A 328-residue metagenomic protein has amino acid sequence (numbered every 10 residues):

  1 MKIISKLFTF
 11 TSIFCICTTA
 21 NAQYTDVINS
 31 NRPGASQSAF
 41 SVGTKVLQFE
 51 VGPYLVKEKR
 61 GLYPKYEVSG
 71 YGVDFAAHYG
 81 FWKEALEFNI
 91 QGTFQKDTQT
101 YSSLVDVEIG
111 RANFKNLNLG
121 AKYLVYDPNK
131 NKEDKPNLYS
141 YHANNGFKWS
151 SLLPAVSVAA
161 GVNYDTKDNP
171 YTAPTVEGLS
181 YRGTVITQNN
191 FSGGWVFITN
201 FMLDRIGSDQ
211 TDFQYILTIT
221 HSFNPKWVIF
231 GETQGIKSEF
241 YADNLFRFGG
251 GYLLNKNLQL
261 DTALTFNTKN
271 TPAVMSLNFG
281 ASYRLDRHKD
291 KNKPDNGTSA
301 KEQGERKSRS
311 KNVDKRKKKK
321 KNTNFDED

Functional and structural regions predicted by a protein language model:
M1-T9: Bacterial N-terminal signal peptides that target proteins for export
T9-I16: Bacterial N-terminal signal peptides
T18-A22: Sec/Tat signal peptide C-region and signal peptidase I cleavage site
Q23-I206, Q210-A263, N267-D328: Transmembrane beta-barrel domains of Gram-negative outer membranes and organellar outer membranes
